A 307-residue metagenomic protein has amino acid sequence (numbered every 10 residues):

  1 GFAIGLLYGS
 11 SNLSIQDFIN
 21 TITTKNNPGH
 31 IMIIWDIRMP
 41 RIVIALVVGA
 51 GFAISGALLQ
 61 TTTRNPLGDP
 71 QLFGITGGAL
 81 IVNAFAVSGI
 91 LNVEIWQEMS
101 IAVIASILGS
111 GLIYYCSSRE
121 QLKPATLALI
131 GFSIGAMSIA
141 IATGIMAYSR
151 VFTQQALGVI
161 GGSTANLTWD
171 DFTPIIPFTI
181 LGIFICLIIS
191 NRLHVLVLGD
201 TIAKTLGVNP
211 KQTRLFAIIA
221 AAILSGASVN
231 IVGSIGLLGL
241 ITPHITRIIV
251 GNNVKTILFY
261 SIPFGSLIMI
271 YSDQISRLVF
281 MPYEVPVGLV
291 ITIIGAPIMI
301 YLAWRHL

Functional and structural regions predicted by a protein language model:
G1-L307: Alpha-helical transmembrane segments in inner-membrane proteins
